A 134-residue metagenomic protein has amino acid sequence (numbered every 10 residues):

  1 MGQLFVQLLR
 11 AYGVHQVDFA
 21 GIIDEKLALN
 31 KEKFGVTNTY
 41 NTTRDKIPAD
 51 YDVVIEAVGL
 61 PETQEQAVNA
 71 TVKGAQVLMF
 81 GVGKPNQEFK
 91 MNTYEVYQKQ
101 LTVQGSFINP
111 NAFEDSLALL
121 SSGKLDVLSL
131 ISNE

Functional and structural regions predicted by a protein language model:
M1-T43: Mid-domain Rossmann-like dinucleotide-binding core that forms the NAD(H)/NADP(H) cofactor-binding site
V17-D18, L78, Q104: Conserved beta-strand positions in the Rossmann-like core of class I SAM-dependent methyltransferases
G21-I22, G81, F107: Conserved acidic E/D residue at the C-terminus of a beta-strand in Rossmann-like folds
I23-K26, P61, K84: Helix N-cap at the beta1-alpha1 junction of Rossmann-like dinucleotide-binding domains, i.e., the first residues
K46-V54: A short acidic, Gly/Pro-enriched loop at the edge of an enzyme's catalytic core that lines a small-molecule cofactor
T71-K73: Helix-to-beta-strand junctions that scaffold the AdoMet/dcAdoMet cofactor pocket in Class I SAM-dependent enzymes
A75-Q76, L101: Glycine-centered, small-residue-biased loops immediately flanking beta-strands in adenine/cofactor-binding cores
P85-N133: C-terminal substrate-binding/catalytic core of Rossmann-like NAD(P)-dependent dehydrogenases/reductases
